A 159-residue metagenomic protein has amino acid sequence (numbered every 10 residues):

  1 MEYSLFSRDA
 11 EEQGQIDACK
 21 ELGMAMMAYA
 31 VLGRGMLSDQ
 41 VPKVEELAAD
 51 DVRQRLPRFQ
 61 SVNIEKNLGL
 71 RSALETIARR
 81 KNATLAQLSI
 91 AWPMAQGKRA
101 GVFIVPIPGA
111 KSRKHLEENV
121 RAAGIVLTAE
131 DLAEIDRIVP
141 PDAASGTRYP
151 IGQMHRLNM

Functional and structural regions predicted by a protein language model:
M1-I138, M154-M159: Beta/alpha (TIM)-barrel catalytic core signal, keyed to glycine-rich beta->alpha loops juxtaposed to Asp/Glu that bind
T147-G152: Short coil/turn segments at secondary-structure boundaries
